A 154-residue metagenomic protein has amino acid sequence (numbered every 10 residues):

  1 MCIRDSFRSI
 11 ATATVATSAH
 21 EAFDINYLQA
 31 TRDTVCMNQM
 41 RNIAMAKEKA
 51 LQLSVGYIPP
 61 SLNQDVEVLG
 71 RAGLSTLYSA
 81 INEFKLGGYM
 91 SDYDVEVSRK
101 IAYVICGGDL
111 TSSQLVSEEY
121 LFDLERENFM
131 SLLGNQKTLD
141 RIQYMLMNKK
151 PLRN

Functional and structural regions predicted by a protein language model:
M1-I3: Short, small-residue-biased leader/transition segments that mark boundaries at the very start of proteins
I10-A13: C-terminal module of multi-pass small-molecule transporters
V15-H20: Short, glycine/polar-rich helix-capping loops at beta-to-alpha or helix-loop-helix junctions that flank or form
A22, M145: Terminal peptide-recognition signature
L28-E119, M130-S131, L152: C-terminal long alpha-helix characteristic of the crotonase
L124-E125, R141: Patatin-like phospholipase A catalytic core
